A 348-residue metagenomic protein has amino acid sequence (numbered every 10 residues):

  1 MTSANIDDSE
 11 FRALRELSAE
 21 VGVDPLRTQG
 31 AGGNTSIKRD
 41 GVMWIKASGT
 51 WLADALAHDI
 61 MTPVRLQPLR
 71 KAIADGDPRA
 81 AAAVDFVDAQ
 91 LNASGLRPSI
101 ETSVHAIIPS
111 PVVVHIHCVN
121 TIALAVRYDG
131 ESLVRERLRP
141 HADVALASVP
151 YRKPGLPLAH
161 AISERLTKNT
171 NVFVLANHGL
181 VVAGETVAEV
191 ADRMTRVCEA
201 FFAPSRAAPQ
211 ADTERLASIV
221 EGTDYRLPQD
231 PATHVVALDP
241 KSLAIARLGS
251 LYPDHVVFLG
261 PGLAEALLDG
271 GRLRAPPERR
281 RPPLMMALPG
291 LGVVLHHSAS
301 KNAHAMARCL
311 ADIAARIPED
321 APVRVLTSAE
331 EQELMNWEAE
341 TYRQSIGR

Functional and structural regions predicted by a protein language model:
M1-R348: Glycine-rich flexible loops
